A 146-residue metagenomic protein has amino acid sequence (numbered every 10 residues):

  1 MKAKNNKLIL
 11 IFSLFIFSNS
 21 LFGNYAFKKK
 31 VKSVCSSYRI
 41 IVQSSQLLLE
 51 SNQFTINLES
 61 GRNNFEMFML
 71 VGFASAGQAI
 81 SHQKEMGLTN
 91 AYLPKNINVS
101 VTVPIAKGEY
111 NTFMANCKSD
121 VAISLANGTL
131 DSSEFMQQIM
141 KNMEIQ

Functional and structural regions predicted by a protein language model:
K2-I9: Bacterial N-terminal signal peptides that target proteins for export
F22-Y25: Boundary of Sec targeting at the N-terminus
F27-N63, G87-Q146: Polar/charged, Gly/Pro-rich intrinsically disordered segments
E66-L88: Short, non-transmembrane amphipathic alpha-helical segments
